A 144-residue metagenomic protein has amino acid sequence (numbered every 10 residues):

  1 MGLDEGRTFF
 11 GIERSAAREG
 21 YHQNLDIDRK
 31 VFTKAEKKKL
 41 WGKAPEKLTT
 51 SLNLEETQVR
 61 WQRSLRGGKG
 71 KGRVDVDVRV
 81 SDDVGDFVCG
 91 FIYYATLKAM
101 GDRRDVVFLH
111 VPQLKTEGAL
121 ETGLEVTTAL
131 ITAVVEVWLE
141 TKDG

Functional and structural regions predicted by a protein language model:
M1-E5, H110-P112: Short beta-strand segments
E5-G85: Mid-sequence, gly/pro-rich, charge-dense loop/helix-turn segments that line enzyme active sites
D86-L139: Active-site-adjacent mobile loop/cap segments within catalytic or ligand-binding domains
E140-G144: Eukaryotic N-terminal low-complexity, Ser/Thr- and Lys/Arg-rich leader segments that predominantly function as
